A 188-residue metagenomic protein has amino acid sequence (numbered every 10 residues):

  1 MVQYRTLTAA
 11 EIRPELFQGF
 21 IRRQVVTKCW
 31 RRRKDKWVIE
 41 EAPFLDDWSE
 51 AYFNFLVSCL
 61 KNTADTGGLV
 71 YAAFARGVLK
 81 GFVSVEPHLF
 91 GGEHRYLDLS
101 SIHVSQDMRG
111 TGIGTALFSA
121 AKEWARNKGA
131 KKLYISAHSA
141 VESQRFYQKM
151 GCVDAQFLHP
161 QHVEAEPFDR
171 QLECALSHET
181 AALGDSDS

Functional and structural regions predicted by a protein language model:
E11-I12, G19-R95, S100, S105 (+1 more regions): Acetyl-CoA-dependent GNAT
L16-G19, A116, A120, Q171: Alpha-helical elements of Rossmann-like donor-binding domains used by nucleotide-donor carbohydrate transfer enzymes
V85, D154-A155: Short beta-strand "wing" residues that participate in macromolecule-binding interfaces
S101-V104, G110-E123, Q148-K149: Conserved acetyl-CoA-binding loop-helix of GNAT-fold acetyltransferases
A125-H138: Conserved GNAT acetyl-CoA-binding A-motif
S136-A140, Q148-M150, F157-S188: C-terminal "cap" of GNAT-fold acetyltransferases
S143: Helix-turn-helix
